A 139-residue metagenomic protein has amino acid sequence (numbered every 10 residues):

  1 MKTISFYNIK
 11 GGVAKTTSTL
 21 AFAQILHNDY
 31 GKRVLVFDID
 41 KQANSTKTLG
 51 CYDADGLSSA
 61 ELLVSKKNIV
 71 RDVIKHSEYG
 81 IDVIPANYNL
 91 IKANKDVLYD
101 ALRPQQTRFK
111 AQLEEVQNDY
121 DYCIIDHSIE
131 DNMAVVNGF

Functional and structural regions predicted by a protein language model:
M1-F139: P-loop NTP-binding core
